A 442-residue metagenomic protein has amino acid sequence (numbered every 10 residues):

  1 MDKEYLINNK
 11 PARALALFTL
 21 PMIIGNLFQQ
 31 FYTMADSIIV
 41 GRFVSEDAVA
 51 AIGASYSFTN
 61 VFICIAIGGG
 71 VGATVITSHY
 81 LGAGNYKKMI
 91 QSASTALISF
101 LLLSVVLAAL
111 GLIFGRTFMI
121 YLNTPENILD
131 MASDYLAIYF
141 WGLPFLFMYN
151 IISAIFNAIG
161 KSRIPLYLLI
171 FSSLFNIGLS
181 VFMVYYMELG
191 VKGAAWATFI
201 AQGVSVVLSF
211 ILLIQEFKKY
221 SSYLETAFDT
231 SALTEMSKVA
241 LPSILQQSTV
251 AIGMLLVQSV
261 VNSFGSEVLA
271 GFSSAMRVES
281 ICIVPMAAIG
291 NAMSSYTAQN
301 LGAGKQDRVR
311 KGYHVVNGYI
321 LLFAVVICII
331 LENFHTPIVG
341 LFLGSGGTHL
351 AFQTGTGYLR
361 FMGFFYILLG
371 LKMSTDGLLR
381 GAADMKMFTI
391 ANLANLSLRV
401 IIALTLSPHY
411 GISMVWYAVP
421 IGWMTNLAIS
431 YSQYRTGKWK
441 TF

Functional and structural regions predicted by a protein language model:
M1-T19, T77-G142, Y186-A240, T297-F364 (+1 more regions): Short alpha-helical transmembrane segments in multi-pass integral membrane proteins
L6-F43, N60-G72, I76, L101-A108 (+4 more regions): N-terminal transmembrane alpha-helices
L17-D36, I138, S172, A201-S205 (+4 more regions): Transmembrane helical elements of multi-pass membrane transporters/channels
M22, N26, I38, V75 (+17 more regions): Transmembrane alpha-helix boundary and packing residues in multipass membrane permease domains and related
F31-V49, M119-E126, F182-L189, S248-R277 (+5 more regions): Helix-terminus/linker motif at the lipid-water interface of multi-pass membrane proteins
V49-A109, L146-P165, G271-N333, L369-A383 (+1 more regions): Small-residue-rich hydrophobic transmembrane alpha-helices
V61-C64, N176-S180, S205-F210, I281-V284 (+3 more regions): Hydrophobic transmembrane alpha-helices of multi-pass small-molecule transporters
G70, Y139-N157, P165-N176, A194-V207 (+4 more regions): Short runs within selected transmembrane alpha-helices of multi-pass transporters and secretion channels
